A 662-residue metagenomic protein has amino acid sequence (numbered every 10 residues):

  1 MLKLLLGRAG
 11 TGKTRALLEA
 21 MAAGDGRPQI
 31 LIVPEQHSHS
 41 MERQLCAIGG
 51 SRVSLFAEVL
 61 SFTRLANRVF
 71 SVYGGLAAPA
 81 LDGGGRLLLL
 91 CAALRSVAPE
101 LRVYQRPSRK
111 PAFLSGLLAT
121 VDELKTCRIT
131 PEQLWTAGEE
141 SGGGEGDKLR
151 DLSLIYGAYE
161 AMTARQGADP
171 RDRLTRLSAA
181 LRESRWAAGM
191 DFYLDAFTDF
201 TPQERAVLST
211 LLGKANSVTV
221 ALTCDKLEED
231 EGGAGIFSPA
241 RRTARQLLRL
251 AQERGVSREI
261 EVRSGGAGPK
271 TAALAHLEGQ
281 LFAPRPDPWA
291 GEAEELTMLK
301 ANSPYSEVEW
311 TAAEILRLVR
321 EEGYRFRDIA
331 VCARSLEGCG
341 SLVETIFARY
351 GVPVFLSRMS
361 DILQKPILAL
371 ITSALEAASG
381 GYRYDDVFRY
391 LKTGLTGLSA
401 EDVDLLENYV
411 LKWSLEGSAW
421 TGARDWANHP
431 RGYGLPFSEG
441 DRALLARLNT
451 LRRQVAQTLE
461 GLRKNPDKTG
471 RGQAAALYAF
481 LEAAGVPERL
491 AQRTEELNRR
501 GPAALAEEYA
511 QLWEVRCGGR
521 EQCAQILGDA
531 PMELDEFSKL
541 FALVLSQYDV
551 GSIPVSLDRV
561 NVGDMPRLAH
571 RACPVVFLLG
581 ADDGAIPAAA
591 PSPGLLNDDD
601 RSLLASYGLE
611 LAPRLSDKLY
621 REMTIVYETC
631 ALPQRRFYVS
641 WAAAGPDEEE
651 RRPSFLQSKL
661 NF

Functional and structural regions predicted by a protein language model:
M1-F662: Polyanion-engaging groove/track-forming segments
